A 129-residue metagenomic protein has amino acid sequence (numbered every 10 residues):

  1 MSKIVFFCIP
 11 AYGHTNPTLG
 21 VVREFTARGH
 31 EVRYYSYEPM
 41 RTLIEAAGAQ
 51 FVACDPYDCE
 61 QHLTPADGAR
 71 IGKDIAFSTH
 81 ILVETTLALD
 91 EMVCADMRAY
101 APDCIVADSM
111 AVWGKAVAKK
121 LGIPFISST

Functional and structural regions predicted by a protein language model:
M1-T129: Glycosyltransferase specificity loop/lid
